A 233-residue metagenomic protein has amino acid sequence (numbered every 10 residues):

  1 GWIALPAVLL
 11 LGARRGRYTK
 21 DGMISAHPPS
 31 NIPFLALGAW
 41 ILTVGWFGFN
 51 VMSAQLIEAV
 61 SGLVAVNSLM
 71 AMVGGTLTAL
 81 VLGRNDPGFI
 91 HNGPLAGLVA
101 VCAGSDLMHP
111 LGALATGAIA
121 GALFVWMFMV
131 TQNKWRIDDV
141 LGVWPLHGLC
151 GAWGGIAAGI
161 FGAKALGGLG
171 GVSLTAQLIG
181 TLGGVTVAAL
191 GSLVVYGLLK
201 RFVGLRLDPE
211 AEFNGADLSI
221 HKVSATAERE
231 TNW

Functional and structural regions predicted by a protein language model:
G1-W233: Hydrophobic alpha-helical transmembrane bundles of multi-pass membrane proteins
